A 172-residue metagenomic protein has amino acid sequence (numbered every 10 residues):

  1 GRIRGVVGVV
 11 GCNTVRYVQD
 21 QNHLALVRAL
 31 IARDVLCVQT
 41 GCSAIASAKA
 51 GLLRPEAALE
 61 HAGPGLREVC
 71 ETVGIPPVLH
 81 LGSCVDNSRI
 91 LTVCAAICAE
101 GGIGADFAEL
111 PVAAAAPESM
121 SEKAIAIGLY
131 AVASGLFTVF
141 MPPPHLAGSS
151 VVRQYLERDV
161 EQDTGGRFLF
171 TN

Functional and structural regions predicted by a protein language model:
G1-N172: Anaerobic metallocofactor- and corrinoid-dependent redox/one-carbon enzyme cores, especially those from methanogenesis
